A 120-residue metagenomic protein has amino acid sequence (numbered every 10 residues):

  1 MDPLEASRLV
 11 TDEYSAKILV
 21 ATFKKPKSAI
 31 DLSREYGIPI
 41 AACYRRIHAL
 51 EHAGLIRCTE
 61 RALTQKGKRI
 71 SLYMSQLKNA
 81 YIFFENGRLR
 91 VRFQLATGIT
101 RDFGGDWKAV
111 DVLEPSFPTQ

Functional and structural regions predicted by a protein language model:
D2-I38: N-terminal helix-turn-helix DNA-binding core of bacterial DNA-binding proteins
P3-D12, S28, T59-F84: Short, cationic-aromatic polyanion-contact patches
R34, E51-H52: Alpha-helical residues within the helix-turn-helix
L77-Q120: Amphipathic alpha-helical dimerization/coiled-coil segments that flank or bridge DNA-binding/regulatory modules
